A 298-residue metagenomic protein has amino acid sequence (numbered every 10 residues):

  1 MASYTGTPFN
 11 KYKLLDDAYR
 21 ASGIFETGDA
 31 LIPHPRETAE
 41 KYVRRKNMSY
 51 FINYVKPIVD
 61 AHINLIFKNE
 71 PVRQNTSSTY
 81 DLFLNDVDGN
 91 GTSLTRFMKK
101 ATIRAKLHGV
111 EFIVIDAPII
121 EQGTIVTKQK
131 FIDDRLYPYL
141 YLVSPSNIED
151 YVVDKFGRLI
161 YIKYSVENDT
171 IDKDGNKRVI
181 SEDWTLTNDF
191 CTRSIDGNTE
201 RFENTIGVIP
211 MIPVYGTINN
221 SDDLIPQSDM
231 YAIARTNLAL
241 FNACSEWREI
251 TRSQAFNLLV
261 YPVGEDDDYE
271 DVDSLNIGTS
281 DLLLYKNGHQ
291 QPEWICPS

Functional and structural regions predicted by a protein language model:
M1-L136: Extended, helix-rich architectural segments
M1-L31, C191-S228, L240: N-terminal start-of-domain structural block
L14, S78-D86, S93-F97, A101 (+5 more regions): Exposed alpha-helical structural elements
H34-R36, I58, V72, Y139 (+5 more regions): Generic low-complexity segments that are intrinsically disordered, proline-rich and/or Lys/Arg-biased
L94-I103, V126-Q129, R135-Y139, P145-V153 (+5 more regions): Intrinsically disordered, low-complexity boundary segments flanking structured domains
K106-H108, F112-D223: Extended, regular secondary-structure scaffolds
T199-S298: Extended, charged amphipathic alpha-helical segments
